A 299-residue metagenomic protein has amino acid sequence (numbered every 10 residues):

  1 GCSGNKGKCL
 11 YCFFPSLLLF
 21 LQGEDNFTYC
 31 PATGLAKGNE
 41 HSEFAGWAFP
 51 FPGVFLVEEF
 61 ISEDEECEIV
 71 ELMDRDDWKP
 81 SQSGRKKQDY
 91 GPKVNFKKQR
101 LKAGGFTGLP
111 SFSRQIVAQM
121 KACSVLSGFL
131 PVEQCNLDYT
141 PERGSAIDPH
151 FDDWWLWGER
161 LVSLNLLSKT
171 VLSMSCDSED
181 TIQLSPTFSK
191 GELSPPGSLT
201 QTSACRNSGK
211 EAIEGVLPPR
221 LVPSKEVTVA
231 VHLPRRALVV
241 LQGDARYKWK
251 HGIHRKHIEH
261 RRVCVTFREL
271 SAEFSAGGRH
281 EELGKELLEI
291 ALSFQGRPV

Functional and structural regions predicted by a protein language model:
G1-V299: Non-heme Fe(II) oxygenase metal-center motifs and adjacent flexible, charged/small-residue loops
